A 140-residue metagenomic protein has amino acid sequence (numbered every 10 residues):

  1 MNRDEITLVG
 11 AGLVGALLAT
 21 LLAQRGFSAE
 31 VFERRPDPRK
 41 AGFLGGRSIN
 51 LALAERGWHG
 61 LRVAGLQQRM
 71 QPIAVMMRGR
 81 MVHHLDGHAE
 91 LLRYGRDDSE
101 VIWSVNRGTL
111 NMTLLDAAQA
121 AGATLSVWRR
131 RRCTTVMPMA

Functional and structural regions predicted by a protein language model:
M1-V14: Beta1/beta-strand and adjacent pyrophosphate-binding region of the FAD-binding site in flavoprotein oxidoreductases
N2-E5, A54-A140: Conserved N-terminal helical subregion
V9, A23-G46: Glycine-rich FAD pyrophosphate-binding loop
A16, T20, N111-M112: Short, hydrophobic alpha-helix immediately C-terminal to the catalytic nucleophile
L18-F27, G60: A short, Lys/Arg-enriched amphipathic alpha-helix followed by its capping loop at the start of a domain
